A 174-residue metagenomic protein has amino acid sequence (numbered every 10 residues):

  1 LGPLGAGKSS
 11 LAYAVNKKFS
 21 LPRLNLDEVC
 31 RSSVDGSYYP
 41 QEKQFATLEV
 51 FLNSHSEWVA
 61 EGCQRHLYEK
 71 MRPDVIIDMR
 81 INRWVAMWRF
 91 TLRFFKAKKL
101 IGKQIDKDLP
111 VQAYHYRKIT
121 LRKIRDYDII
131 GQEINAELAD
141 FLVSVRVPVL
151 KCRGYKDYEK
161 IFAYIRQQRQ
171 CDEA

Functional and structural regions predicted by a protein language model:
L1: Residues at the beta-strand->loop junction immediately N-terminal to the Walker
L4: The conserved Walker
K8: Conserved lysine of the Walker
A12-S56: Conserved substrate/cofactor phosphate-moiety recognition/catalytic segment in nucleotide-dependent phosphotransferases
K18, R122-A174: NTP-dependent small-molecule kinase module
G62-H66: Short, polar loop motifs at secondary-structure junctions
R72-F94: Conserved phosphate-donor/acceptor-positioning beta-strand/loop module used by diverse small-molecule
L109-Y127: Short glycine/proline- and acidic residue-enriched helix-loop micro-motifs that form flexible lids or anion-recognition
